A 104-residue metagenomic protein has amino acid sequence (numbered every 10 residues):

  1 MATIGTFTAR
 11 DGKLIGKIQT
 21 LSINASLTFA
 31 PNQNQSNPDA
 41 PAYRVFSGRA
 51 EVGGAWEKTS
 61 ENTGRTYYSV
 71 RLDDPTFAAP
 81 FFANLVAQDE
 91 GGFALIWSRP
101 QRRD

Functional and structural regions predicted by a protein language model:
M1-D104: Single-stranded nucleic acid-binding surfaces, predominantly the OB-fold ssDNA-binding core
